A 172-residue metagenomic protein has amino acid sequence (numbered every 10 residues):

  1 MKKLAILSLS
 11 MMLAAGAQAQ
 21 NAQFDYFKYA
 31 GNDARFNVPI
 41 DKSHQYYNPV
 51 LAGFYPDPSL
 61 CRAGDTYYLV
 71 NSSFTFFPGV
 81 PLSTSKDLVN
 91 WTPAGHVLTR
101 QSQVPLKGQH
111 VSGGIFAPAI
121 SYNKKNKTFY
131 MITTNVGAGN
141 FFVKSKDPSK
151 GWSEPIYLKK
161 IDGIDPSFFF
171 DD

Functional and structural regions predicted by a protein language model:
M1-A22: Bacterial Sec-dependent N-terminal signal peptides
Q20-D172: Carbohydrate-active catalytic/glycan-binding domains of CAZyme proteins, especially the secreted or lumenal ectodomains
